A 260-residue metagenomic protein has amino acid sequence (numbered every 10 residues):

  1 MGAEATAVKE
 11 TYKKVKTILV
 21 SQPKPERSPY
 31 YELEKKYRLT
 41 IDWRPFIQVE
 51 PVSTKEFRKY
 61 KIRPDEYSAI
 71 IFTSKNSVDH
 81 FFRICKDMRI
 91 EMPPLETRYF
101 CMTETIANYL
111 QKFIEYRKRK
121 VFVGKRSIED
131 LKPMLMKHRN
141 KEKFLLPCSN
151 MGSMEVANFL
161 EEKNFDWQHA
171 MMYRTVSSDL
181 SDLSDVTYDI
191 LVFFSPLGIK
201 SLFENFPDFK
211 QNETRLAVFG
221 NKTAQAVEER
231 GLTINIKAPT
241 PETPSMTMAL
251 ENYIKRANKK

Functional and structural regions predicted by a protein language model:
G2-K260: Conserved beta-alpha
